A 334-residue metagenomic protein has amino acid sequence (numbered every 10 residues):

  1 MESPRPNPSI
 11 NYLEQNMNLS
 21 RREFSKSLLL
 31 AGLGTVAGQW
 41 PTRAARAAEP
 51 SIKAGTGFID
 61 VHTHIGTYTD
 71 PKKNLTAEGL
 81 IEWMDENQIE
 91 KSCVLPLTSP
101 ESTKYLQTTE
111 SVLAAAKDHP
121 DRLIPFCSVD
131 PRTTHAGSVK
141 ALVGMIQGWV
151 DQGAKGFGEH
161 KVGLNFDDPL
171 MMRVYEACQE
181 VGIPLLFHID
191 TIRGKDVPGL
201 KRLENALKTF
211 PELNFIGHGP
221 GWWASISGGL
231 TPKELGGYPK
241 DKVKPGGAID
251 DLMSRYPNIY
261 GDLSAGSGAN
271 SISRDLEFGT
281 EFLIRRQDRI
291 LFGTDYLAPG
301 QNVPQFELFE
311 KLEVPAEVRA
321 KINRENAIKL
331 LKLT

Functional and structural regions predicted by a protein language model:
M1-N16: N-terminal amphipathic/basic-hydrophobic helices that include classical n-h-c signal peptides and signal-anchor
Y12-E14, N18-V61, N74-K91, R285-L291 (+1 more regions): Mid-to-C-terminal alpha-helical segments outside catalytic/metal-binding sites
S51-I52, I81-N87, E110-R122, G144-G153 (+4 more regions): Acidic (Asp/Glu)-rich catalytic clusters
T63-L75, P100-E101, T134: Acidic/histidine-rich helix-loop elements that form or flank divalent-metal/phosphate-binding sites at the catalytic
H64-G66, L97-T98, S128-R132, K161-V162 (+4 more regions): Active-site beta-loop-alpha junctions enriched in small/polar residues
E90-K91, S99, T103-P198: Active-site gating/metal-coordination segments in enzymes
G156, D168-L291: Catalytic pocket-lining loop regions of alpha/beta-barrel enzymes, especially the amidohydrolase/enolase/GH5 lineages
